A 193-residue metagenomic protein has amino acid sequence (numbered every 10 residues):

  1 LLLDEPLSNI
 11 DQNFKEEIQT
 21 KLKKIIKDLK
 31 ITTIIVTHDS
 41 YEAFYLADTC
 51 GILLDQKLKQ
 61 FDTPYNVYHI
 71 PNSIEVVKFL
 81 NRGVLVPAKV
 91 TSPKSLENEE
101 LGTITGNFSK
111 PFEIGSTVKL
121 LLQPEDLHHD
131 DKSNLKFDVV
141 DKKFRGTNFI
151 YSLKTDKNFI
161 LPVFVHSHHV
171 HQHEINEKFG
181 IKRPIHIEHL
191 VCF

Functional and structural regions predicted by a protein language model:
L1-E75: ABC ATPase nucleotide-binding domains
P6, F14, H38-L46, L58 (+5 more regions): A general secondary-structure boundary signal
Q56, D62, N81-G83, A88 (+1 more regions): Glycine-centered flexibility sites
T63, E75, K89, K136-D138: Residues located in well-ordered beta-strands
H69-P93, L121: C-terminal boundary and immediately downstream tail of ABC-type ATPase nucleotide-binding domains
G83, K94-F193: Non-catalytic connector elements of ABC transporters
